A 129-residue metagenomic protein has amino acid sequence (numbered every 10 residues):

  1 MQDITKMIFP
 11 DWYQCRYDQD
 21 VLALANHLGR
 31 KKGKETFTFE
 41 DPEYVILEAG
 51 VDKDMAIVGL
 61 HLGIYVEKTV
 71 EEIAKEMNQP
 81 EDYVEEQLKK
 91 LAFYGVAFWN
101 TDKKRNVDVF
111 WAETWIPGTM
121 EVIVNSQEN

Functional and structural regions predicted by a protein language model:
M1-D11, Y17, K53, H61 (+2 more regions): Long, compositionally biased, glycine/small-hydrophobic-enriched stretches that function as flexible linkers, tethers
M1-Y44: Long, low-complexity, charged/polar intrinsically disordered regions in eukaryotic proteins
A49-A56: Short helix-coil-helix linker/hinge
V58, I64-M77: Short acidic, hydrophobic short linear motifs in intrinsically disordered regions
V66-T69, Y83, Q87, K104-N106: Peripheral terminal and linker regions in Fe-S/redox and tRNA-modifying enzymes
M77-F93: Short amphipathic alpha-helical interaction segments
A92-K103: A short, conserved structural fragment
N106-N129: Short, amphipathic alpha-helical interaction segments positioned at domain boundaries
